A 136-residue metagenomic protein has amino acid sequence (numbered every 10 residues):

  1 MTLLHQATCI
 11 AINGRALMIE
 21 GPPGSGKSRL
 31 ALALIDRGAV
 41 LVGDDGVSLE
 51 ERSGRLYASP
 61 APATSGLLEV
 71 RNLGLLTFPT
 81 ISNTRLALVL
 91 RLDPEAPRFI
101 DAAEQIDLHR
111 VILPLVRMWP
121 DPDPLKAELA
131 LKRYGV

Functional and structural regions predicted by a protein language model:
M1-L3, V42, N83, F99: Short solvent-exposed loop/turn micro-motifs enriched in small/polar/acidic residues
M1-R15, R52, A130-Y134: Extreme N-terminal, non-catalytic leader segments that precede Walker-type/kinase nucleotide-binding cores
A7-C9, G46, A103: Short, acidic/polar N-cap/turn motifs at the starts of alpha helices
A11-I35: Glycine-rich phosphate-binding P-loop
S28, E50-G54, G135: A contiguous binding-surface segment within folded domains or other stable secondary-structure elements
D36, V40-P94: Conserved nucleotide-sensing/catalytic segment adjacent to the nucleotide-binding pocket in NTP-handling enzymes
S82-V136: Conserved NTP phosphate-binding and transfer environment spanning the P-loop NTPase/kinase superfamily
